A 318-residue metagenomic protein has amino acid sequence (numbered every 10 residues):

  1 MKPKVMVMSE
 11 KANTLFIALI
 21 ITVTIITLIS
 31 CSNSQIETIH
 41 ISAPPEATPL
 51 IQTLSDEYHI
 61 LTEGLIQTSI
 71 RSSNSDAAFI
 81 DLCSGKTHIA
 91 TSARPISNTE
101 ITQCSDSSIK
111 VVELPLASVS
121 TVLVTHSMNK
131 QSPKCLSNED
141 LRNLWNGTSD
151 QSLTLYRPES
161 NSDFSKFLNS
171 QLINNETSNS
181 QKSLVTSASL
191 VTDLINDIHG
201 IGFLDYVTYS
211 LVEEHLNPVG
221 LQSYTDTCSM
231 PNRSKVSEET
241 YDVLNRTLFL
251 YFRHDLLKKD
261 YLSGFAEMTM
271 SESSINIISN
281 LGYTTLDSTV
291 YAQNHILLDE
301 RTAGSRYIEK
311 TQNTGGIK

Functional and structural regions predicted by a protein language model:
M1-A12: N-terminal secretory signal peptides that target proteins for export/translocation
M6-M8, T24, S30: N-terminal non-cleavable signal-anchor helices
K11-T14, Q35: Polar/charged alpha-helical tracts
I17-T27: Bacterial N-terminal signal peptides
C31-D76, I80-T87, R94-P95, K110-K318: Exported/periplasmic ABC-transporter solute-binding proteins
E100-T102, V212-E213: Short glycine-/acidic-enriched loop or helix-start segments at secondary-structure transitions that form or flank
T102-I109: N-terminal post-signal-peptidase region of extra-cytosolic proteins
